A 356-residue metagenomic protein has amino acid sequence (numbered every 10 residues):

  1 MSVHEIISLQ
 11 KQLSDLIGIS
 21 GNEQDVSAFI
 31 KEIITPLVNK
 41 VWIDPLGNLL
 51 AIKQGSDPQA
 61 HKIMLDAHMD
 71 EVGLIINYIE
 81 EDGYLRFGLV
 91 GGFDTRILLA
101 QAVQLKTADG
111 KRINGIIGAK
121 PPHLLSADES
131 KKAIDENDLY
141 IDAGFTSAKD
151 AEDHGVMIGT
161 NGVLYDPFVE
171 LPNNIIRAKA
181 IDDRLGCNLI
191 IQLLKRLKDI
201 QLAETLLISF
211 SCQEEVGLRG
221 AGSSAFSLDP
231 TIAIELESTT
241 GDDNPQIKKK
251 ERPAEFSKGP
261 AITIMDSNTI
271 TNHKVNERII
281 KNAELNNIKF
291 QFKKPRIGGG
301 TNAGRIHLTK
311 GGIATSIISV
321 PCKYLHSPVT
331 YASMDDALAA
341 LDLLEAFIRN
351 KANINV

Functional and structural regions predicted by a protein language model:
M1-V356: N-terminal hydrophobic/helix-forming segments and targeting peptides
